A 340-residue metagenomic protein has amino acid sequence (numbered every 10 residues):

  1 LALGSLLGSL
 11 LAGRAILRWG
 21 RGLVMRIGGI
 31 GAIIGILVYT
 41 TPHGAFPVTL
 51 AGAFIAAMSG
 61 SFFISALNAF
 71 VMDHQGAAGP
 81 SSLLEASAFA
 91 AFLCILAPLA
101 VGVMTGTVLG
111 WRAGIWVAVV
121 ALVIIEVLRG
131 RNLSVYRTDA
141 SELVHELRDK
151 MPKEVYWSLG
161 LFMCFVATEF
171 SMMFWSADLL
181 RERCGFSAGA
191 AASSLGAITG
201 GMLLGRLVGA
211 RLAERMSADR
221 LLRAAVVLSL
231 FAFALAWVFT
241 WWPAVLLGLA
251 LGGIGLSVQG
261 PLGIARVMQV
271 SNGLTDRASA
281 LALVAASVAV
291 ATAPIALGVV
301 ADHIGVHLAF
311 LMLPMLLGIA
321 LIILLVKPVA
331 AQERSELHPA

Functional and structural regions predicted by a protein language model:
L7-H43: Conserved MFS/SLC helix-loop-helix module at the cytosolic interface between two early adjacent transmembrane helices
G8-R21, G205-S217, A301-D302: Helix-to-loop junctions at the C-terminal end of transmembrane segments in multipass secondary transporters
A15-I16, A100-V108, L180-R181, L212-A213 (+1 more regions): Interfacial helix-cap and linker-helix signal at transmembrane-aqueous boundaries of multi-pass secondary transporters
P47-F62, A244-S257: Hydrophobic core of transmembrane alpha-helices in multi-pass small-molecule transporters, especially MFS/SLC-type
G52-A88: Cytoplasmic helix-loop-helix junction between adjacent transmembrane helices in 12-TM secondary transporters
A78, E85-S134: Helix-loop-helix hairpin linking two adjacent transmembrane segments in secondary transporters
K153-L203: Extracytoplasmic gate region of multi-pass secondary transporters
M216-G263: C-terminal transmembrane helical hairpin of 12-TM major facilitator-type secondary transporters
